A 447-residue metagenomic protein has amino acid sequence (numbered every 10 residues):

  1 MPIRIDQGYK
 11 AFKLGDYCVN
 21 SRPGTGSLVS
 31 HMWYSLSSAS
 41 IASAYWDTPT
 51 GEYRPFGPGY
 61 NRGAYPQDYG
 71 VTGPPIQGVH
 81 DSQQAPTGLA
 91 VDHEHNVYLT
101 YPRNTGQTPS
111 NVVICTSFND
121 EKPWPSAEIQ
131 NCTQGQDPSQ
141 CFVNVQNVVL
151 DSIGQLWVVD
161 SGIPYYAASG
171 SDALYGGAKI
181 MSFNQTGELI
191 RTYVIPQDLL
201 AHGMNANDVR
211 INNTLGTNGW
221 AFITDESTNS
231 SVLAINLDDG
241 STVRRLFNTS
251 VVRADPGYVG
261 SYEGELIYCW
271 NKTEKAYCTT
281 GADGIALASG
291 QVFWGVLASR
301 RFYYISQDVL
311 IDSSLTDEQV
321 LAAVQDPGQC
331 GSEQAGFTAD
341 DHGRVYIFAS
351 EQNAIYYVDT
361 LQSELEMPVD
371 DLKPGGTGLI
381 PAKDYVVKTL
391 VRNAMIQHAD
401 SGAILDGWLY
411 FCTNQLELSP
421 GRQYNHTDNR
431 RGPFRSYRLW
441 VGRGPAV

Functional and structural regions predicted by a protein language model:
F12-N20, G24, L28-S43, P49-G78 (+6 more regions): Surface-exposed loop and turn segments in beta-propeller and other repeat-based domains that flank or scaffold
H80-H93, D137-L156, D198-A221, V252-V292 (+3 more regions): Beta-rich, blade/repeat-based domains predominating in secreted/periplasmic proteins but also intracellular
L99-T105, V158-G162, A221-S227, A288 (+4 more regions): Conserved beta-strand positions in repeat-built beta-propeller and related beta-rich domains
T100-N111, S161-Y175, T273, N414-R431: Short, conserved, GDST-rich strand-edge loop motifs in beta-rich repeat architectures
S110-N119, L174-E188, A234-G240, N425-G444: Beta-propeller blade signature
G135-F142, G162-G219, T224-D225, S230: Asp-box/WD-like beta-propeller blade repeats and closely related beta-sheet repeat scaffolds
G284-L310, E318-I404: Loop/turn-rich, solvent-exposed surfaces of beta-rich toroidal or solenoidal domains
S401-V447: Blade-level signature of beta-propeller repeat domains, shared across WD40, Kelch, NHL, RCC1 and BNR/Asp-box propellers
